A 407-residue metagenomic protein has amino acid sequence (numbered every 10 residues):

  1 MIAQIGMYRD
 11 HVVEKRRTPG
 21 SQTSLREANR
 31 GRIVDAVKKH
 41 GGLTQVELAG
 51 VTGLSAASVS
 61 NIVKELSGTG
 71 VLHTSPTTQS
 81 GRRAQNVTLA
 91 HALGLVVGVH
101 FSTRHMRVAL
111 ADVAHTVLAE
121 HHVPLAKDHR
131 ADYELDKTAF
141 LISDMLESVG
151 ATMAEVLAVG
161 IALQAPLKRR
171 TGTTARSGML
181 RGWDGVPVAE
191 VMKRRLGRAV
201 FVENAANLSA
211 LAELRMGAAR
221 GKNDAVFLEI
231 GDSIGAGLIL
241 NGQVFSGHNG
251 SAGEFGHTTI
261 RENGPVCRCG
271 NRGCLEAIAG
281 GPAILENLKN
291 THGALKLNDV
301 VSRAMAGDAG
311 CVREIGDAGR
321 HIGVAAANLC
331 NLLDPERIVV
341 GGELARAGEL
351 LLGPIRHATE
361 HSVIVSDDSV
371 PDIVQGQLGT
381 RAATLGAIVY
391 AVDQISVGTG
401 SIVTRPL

Functional and structural regions predicted by a protein language model:
M1-T77, R83, T88-A154, N263 (+1 more regions): ATP-binding/phosphotransfer module of carbohydrate and carboxylate kinases, centering on a glycine-rich
K39-H40, A114, L180, M216 (+1 more regions): Short helix-capping/turn signature of helix-turn-helix
T74-S75, V200-N204, L238: General beta-strand structural signal in soluble alpha/beta enzymes
A92-G94, G197-R198, R220-A225, I234 (+2 more regions): Short coil/turn connectors at secondary-structure junctions
D112, R169, I239: Short, acidic, Ser/Thr-enriched surface-loop or helix-capping motifs
V117-D224, E349-S362: Glycine-rich phosphate-binding loop and adjoining helix at the ATP-binding site of ATP-dependent phosphoryl-transfer
A205, G231, A387: Active-site glycine-centered loops adjacent to acidic/histidine catalytic or metal-binding residues that shape
K222-I278: Glycine-rich phosphate-binding loop of actin/hexokinase-like ATP-binding domains
